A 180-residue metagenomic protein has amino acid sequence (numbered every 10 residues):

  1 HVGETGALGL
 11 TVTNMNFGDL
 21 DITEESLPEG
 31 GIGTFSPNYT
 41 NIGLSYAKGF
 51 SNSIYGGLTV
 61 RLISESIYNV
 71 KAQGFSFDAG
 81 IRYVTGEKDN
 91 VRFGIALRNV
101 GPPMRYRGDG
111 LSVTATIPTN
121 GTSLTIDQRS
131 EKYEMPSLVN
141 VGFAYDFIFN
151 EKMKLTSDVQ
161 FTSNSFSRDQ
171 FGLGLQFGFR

Functional and structural regions predicted by a protein language model:
H1-R180: Subset of outer-membrane beta-barrel
